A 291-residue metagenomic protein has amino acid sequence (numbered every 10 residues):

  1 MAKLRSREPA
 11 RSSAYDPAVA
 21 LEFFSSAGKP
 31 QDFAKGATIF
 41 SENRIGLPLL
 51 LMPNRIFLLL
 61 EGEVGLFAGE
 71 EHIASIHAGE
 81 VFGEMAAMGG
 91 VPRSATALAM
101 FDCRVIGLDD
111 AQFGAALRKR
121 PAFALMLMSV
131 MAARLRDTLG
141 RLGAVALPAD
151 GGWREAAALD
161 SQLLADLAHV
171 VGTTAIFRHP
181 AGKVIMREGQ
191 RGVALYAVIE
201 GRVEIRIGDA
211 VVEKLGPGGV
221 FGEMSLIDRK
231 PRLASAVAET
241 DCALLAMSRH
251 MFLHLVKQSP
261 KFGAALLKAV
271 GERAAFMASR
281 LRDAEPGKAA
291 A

Functional and structural regions predicted by a protein language model:
M1-A291: Cytosolic regulatory regions built on CNB/CRP/Popeye-like sensor folds
